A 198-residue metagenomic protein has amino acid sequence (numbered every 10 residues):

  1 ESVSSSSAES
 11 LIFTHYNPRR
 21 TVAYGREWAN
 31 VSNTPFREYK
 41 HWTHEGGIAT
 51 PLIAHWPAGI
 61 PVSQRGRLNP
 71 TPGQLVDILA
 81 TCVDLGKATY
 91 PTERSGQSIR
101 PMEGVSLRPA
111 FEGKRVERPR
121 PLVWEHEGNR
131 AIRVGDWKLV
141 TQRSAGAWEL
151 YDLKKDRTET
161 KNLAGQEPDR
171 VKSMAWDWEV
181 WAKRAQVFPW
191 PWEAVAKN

Functional and structural regions predicted by a protein language model:
S2-S5: Alpha-helical "lid/cap" subdomains adjacent to substrate-binding clefts that gate access and reposition the ligand
T14-I48, H55, I60-T71, L75-K155 (+1 more regions): C-terminal cap/loop subdomain of S1 sulfatases and analogous C-terminal strand-loop tails that border
K161-D169: Active-site-proximal N-terminal segment of extracellular/periplasmic enzymes that hydrolyze or transfer
V180-A182: Type III/flagellar export substrates
W190-N198: Short, charged, surface-exposed hinge/linker loops at domain edges that act as mobile lids or interdomain connectors
